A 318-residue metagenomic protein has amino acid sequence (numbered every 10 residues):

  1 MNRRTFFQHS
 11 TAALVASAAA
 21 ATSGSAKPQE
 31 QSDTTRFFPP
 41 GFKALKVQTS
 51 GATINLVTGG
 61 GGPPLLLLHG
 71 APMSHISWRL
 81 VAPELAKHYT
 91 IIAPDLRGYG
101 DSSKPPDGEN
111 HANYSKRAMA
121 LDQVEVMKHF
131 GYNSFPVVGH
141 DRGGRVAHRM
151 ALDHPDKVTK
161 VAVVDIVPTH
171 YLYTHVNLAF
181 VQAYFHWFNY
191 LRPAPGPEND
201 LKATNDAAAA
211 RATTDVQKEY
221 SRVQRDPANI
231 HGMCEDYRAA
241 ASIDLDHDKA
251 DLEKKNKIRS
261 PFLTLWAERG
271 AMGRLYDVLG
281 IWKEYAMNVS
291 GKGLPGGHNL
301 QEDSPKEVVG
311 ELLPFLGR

Functional and structural regions predicted by a protein language model:
M1-L14: N-terminal secretory signal peptides and thylakoid transit peptides that target proteins across membranes
F7, Q48, V57: Residue-level detector of conserved, well-ordered beta-strand and adjacent loop positions that form binding/recognition
A18-Q31: Bacterial Sec-dependent signal peptides at the C-terminal "C-region" and cleavage site
E30-A44, G51-L56, P64, I92 (+5 more regions): Flexible "cap/lid" subdomain of the alpha/beta-hydrolase fold that forms the substrate-access gate
T58-K104: Conserved HGGG/HGGXW glycine-rich cap/lid loop of the alpha/beta-hydrolase fold
G70, D303-S304: Active-site helix-initiating loop/hinge in glycosyltransferases
